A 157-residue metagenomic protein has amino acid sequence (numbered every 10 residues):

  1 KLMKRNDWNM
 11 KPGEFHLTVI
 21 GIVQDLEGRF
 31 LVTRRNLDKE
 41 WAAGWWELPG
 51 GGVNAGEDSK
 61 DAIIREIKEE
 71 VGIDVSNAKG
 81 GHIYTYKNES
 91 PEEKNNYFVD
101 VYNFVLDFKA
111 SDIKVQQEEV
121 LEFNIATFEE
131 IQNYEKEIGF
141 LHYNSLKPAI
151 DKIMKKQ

Functional and structural regions predicted by a protein language model:
K1-I20, L26: Acidic, metal-coordinating catalytic segment for phosphate/diphosphate chemistry, firing primarily on the Nudix
R5-N6, R34, Y86: Short hydrophobic alpha-helix segments
K11-F15, W45, E93-F98: A generic structural micro-feature
E14, R29-F30, W45, D112 (+1 more regions): A residue-level structural signature of the nucleotidyltransferase/glycosyltransferase Rossmann-like core
T18-E47: A glycine-rich, hydrophobic loop/mini-helix early in the fold
K39, A55, H82-Q157: Nudix hydrolase/Nudix homology domain
L48-G81: The catalytic Nudix box helix
